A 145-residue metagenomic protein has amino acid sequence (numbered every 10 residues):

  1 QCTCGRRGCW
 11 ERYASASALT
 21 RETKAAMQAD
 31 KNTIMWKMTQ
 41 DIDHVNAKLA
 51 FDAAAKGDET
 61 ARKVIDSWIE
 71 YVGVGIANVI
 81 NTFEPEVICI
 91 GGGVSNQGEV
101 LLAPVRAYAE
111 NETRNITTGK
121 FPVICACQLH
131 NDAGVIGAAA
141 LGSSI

Functional and structural regions predicted by a protein language model:
Q1-T3: Immediate flanking context of iron-sulfur cluster ligation sites
R6-I145: ATP-binding/phosphotransfer module of carbohydrate and carboxylate kinases, centering on a glycine-rich
